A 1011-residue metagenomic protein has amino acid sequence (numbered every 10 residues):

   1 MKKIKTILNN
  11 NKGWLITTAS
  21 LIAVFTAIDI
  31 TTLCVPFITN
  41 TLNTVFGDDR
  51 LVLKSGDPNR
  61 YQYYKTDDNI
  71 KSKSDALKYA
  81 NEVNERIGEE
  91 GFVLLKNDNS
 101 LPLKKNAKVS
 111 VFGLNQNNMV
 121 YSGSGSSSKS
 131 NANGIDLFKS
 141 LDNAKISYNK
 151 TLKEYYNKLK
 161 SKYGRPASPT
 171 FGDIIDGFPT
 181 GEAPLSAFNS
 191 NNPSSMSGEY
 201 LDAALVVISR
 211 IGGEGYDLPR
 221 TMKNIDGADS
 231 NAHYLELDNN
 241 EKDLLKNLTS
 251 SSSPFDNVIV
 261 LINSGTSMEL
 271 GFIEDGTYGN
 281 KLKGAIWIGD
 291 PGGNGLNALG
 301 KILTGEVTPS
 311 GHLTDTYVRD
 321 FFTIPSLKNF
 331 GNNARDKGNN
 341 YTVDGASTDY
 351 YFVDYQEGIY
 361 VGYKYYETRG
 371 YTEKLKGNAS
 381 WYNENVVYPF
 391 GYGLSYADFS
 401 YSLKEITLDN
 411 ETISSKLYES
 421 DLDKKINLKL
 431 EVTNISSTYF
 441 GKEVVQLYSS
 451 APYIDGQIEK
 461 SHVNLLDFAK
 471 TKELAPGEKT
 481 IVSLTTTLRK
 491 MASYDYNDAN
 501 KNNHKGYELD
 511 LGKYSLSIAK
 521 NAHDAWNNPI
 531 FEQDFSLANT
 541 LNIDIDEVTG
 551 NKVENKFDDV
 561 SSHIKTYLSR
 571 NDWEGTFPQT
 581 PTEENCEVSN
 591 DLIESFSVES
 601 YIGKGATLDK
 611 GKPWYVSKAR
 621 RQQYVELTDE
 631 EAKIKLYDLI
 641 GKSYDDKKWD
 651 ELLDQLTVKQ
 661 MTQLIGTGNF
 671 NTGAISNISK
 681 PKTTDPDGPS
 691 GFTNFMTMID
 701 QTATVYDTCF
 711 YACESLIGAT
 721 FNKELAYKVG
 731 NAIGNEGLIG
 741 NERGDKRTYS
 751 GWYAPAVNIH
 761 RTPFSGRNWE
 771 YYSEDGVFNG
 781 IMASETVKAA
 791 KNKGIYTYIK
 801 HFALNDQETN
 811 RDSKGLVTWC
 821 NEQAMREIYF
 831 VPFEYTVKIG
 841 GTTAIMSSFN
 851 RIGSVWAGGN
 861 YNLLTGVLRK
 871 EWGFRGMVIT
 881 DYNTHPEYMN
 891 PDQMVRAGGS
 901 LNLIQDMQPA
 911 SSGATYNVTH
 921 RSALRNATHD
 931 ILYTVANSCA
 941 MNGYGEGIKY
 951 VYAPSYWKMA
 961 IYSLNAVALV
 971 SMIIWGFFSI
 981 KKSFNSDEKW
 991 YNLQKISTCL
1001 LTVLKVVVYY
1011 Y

Functional and structural regions predicted by a protein language model:
M1-N503, Y507-I518, A522-H523, E554-Y1011: Glycoside hydrolase catalytic-domain context in secreted enzymes
D524-D558: Short beta-strand elements
